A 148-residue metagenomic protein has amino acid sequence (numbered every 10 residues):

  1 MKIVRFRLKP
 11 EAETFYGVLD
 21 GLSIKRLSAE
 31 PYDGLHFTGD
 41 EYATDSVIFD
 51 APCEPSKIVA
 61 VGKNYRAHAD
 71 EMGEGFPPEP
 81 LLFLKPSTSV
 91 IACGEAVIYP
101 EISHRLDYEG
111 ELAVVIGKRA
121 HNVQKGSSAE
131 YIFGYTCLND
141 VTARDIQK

Functional and structural regions predicted by a protein language model:
K2-E13, V18-K148: Active-site microenvironments in enzyme catalytic cores
